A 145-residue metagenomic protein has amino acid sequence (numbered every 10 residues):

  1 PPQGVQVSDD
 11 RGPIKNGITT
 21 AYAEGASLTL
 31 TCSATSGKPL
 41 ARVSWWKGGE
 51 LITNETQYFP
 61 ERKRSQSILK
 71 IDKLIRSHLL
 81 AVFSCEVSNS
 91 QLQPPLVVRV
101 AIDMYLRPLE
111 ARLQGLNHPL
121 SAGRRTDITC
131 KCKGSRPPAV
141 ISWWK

Functional and structural regions predicted by a protein language model:
P1-N16, W46-T53, R62-K63, N89-S90 (+2 more regions): Flexible inter-domain hinge/linker segments at boundaries of tandem extracellular adhesion modules
D10-G12, S27, G37, E50 (+7 more regions): Disulfide-stabilized cysteine-rich extracellular repeat microdomains
G17-Y22, E55-A101, G115-P119: Extracellular beta-strand/loop-rich beta-sandwich domains predominantly from IgSF
A21, S27-A34, R125-C132: A short beta-strand segment in extracellular, disulfide-stabilized domains
L28-L30, A41-V43, L79-V87, Q91 (+2 more regions): Conserved Ig-like domain signature around the intradomain disulfide
T31-S33, W46, K70, E86 (+3 more regions): Residue-level recognition of well-ordered beta-strand positions that form the cores of beta-sheet-rich folds across
S36-G49, G134-K145: Solvent-exposed loop segments of extracellular immunoglobulin-like
